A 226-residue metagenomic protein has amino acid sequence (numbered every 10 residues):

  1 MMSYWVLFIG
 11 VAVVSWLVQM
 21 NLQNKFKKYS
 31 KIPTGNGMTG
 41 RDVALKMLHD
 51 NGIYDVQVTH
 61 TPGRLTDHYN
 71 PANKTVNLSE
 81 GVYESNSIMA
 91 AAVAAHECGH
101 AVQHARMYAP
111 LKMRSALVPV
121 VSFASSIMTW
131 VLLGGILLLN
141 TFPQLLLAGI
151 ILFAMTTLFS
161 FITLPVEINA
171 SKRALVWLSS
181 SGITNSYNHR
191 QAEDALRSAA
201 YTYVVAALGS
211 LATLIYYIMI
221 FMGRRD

Functional and structural regions predicted by a protein language model:
M1-K25, G135, F142, L147-A148 (+1 more regions): Hydrophobic alpha-helical transmembrane segments of small proteolipidic membrane proteins, enriched in energy-coupled
L7-V11, V121-M128, L145, G149-L152 (+3 more regions): Hydrophobic alpha-helical transmembrane segments of polytopic
Q19-F123, L158-D226: Polar-ligand-bearing catalytic/cofactor-coordination segments of membrane-embedded or membrane-tethered inner-membrane
V118-F142: Post-HExxH zinc-binding segment in Zn-dependent metallohydrolases
